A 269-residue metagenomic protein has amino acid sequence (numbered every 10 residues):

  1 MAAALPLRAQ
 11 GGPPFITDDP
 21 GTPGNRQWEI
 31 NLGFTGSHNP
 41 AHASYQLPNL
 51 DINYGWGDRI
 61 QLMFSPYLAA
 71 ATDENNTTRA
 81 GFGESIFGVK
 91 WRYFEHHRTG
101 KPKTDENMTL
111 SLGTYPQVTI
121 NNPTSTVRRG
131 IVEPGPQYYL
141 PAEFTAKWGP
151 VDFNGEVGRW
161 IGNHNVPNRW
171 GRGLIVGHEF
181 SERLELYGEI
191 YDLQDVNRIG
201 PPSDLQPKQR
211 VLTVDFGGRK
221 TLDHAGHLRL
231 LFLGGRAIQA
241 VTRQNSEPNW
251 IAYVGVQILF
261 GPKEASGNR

Functional and structural regions predicted by a protein language model:
A4-P6: N-terminal signal peptide c-region/cleavage motif recognized by signal peptidases
A9-H164, R169-G171, I175-R269: Transmembrane beta-barrel domains of Gram-negative outer membranes and organellar outer membranes
